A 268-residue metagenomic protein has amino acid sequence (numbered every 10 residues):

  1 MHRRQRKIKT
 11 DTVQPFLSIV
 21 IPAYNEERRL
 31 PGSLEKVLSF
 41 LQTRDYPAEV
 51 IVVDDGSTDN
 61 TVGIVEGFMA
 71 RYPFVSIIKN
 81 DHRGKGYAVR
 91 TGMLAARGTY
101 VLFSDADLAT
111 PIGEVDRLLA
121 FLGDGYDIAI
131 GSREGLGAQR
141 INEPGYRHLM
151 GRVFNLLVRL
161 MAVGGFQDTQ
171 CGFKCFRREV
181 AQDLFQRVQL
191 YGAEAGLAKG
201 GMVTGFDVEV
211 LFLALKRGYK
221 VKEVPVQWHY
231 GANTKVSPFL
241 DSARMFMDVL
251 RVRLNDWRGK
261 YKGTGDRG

Functional and structural regions predicted by a protein language model:
M1-F16, L156, R187-G268: Hydrophobic helical membrane-anchoring modules
M1-S39, Y46: N-proximal low-complexity "stem/linker" segments adjacent to membrane-targeting elements
E26-R29, S57, K85, P111: Donor nucleotide-sugar binding loop of glycosyltransferases
S33, T61, V89, G113-V115 (+1 more regions): Acidic donor-diphosphate engagement hotspot in glycosyltransferases and nucleotidyltransferases that stabilizes
Y46-G56, I78-N80: Short beta-strand/loop segment that forms part of the nucleotide-sugar
D54-G63, L108: A conserved acidic beta->alpha catalytic loop
F74, N80-A95, Y100, I112-G200 (+3 more regions): Acceptor/aglycone-binding surface of glycosyltransferases and processive sugar-polymer synthases
